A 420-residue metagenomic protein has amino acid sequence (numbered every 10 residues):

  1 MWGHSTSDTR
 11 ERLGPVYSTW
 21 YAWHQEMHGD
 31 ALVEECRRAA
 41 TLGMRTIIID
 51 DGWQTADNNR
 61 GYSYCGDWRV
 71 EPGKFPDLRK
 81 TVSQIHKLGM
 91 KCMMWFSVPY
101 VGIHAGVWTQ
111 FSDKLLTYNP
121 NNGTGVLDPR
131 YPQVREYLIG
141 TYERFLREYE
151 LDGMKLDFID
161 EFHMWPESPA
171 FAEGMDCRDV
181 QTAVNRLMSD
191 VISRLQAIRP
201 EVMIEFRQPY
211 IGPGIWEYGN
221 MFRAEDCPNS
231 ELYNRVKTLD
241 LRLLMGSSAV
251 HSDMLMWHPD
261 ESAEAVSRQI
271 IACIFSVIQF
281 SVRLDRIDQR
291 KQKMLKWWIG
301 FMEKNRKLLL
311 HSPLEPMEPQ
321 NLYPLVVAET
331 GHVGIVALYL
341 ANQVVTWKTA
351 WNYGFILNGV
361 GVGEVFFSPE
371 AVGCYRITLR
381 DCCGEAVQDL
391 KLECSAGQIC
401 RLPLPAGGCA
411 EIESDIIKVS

Functional and structural regions predicted by a protein language model:
M1-M93, P99-Q110, G331-I335, N342-W351 (+2 more regions): Conserved structural scaffold segments of CAZyme catalytic domains across common CAZy folds
M1-R10, D381, E393-S420: Mature N-terminal, pre-catalytic/accessory segment of carbohydrate-active enzymes
G14, Y21-Q25, K91-Y149, N234 (+1 more regions): Active-site-adjacent "subsite" loops/lids of carbohydrate-active enzymes
Y17, I47, I85, L138 (+3 more regions): Conserved, mostly hydrophobic/aromatic
W23-M27, Q54-N58, P99-H104, E161-W165 (+3 more regions): Flexible loop/turn segments at secondary-structure boundaries
G43-W53, L138-A170: Active-site groove signature of glycoside hydrolases
W53-L78, A105-P132, E161-N185, V191: Aromatic- and acidic-residue-enriched carbohydrate-binding clefts of CAZyme catalytic domains
M188-L404: Active-site-proximal substrate-binding groove within the catalytic cores of carbohydrate-active enzymes
